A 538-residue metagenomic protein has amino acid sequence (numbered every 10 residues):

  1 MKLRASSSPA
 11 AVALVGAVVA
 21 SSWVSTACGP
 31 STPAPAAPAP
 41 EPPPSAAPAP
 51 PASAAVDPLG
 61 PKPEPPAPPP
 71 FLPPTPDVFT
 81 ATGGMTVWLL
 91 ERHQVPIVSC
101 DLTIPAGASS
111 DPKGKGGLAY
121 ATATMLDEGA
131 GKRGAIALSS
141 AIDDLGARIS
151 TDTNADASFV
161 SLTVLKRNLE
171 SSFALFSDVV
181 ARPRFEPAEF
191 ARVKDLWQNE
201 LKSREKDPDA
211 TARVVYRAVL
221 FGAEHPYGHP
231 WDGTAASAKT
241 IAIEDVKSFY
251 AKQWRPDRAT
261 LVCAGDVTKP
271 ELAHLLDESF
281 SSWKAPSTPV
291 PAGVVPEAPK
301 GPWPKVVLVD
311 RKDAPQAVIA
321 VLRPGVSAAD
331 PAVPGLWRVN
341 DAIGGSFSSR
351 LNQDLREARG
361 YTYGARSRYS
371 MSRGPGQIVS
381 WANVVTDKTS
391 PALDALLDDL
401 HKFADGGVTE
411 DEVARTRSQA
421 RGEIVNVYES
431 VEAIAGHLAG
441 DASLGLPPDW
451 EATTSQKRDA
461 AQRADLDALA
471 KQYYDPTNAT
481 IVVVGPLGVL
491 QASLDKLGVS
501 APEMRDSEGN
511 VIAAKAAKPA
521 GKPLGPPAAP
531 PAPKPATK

Functional and structural regions predicted by a protein language model:
M1-A11: N-terminal secretory signal peptides that target proteins for export/translocation
V24-A27: C-terminal motif of bacterial Sec signal peptides marking the signal peptidase cleavage site
G29-S31: Bacterial signal peptide processing site
A34-F71: Post-signal peptide N-terminal segment of mature Sec-exported envelope proteins
D57, K62, A223, Y227 (+2 more regions): An aromatic/glycine/proline-enriched structural segment found at the starts of mature extracellular/organellar domains
E64-A106: Mature N-terminal segment immediately following signal peptide/propeptide cleavage in secreted/periplasmic
W88-L90, Q94-D127, R133-A181, K194 (+11 more regions): M16 family metallopeptidases and their MPP-like homologs
R213-V214, I243-S279, T477-T480, L487: Non-catalytic, conformational "gating/processing" segments within enzyme and secreted inhibitor domains
